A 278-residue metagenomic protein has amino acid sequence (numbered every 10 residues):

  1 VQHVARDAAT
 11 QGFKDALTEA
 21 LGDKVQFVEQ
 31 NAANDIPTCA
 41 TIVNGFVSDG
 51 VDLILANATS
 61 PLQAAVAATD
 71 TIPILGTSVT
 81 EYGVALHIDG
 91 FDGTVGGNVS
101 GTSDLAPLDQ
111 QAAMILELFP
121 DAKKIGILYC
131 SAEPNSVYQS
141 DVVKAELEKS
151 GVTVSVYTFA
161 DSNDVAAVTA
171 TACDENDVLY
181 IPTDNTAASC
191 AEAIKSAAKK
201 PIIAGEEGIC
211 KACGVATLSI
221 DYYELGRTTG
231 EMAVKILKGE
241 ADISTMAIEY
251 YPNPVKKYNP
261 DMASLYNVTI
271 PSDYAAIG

Functional and structural regions predicted by a protein language model:
V1-L17, V28-T38, S136, T183-S189: Extracytoplasmic "Venus flytrap"
F13, S100-L147, M246-M262: An alpha-beta-alpha
E19-C39, N98-V99, K144-S162: Short beta-strand elements in bilobed, periplasmic/extracellular small-molecule ligand-binding domains
E29-D89, T183-G205: Beta-alpha junction/loop-to-helix N-cap segments that form part of ligand/metal-binding clefts
Y82-K124, I220-A241: Hydrophobic alpha-helical segments within soluble ligand-binding/sensing domains
P134-K200, E206: Pocket-lining segment of extracytoplasmic ligand-binding domains
K200-A216, P254-V255: Periplasmic-binding protein-like
K235-G278: Hinge/cleft segment of the Venus flytrap/periplasmic-binding protein
